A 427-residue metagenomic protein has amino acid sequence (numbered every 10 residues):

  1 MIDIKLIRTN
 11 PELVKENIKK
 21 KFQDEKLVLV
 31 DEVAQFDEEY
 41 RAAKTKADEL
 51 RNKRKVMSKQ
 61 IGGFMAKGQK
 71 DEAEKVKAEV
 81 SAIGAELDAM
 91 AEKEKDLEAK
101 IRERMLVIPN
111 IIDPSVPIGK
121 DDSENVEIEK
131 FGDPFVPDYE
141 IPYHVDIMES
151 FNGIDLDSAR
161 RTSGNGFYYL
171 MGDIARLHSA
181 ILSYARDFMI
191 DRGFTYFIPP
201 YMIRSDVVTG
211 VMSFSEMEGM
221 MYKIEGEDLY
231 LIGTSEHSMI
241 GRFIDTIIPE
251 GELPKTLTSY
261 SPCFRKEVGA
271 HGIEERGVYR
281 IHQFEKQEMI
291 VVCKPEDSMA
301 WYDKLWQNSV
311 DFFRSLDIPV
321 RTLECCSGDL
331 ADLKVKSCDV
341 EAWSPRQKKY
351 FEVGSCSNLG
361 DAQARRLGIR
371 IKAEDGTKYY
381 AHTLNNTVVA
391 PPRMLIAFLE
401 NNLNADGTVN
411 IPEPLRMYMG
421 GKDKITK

Functional and structural regions predicted by a protein language model:
M1-P134, E149, G153: N-terminal alpha-helical targeting/anchoring segments
L27, K130-K427: TRNA-recognition modules of translation machinery and tRNA-sensing kinases, especially anticodon-binding
